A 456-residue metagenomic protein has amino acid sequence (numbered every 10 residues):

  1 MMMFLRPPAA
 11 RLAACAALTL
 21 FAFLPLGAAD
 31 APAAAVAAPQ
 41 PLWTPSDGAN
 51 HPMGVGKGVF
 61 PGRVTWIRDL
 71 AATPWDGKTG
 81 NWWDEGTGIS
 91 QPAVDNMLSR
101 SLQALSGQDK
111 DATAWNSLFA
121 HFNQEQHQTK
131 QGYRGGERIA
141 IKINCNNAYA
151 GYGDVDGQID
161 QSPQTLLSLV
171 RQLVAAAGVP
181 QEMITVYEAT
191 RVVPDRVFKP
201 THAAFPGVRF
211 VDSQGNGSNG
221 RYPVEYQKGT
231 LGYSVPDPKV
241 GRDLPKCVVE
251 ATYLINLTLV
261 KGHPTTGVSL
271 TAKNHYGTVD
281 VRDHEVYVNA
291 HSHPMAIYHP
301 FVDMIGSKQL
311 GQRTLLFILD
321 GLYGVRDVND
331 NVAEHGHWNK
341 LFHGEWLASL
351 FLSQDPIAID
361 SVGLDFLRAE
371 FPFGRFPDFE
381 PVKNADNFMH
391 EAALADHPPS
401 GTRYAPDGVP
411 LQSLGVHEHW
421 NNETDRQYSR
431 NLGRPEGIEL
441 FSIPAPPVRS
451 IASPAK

Functional and structural regions predicted by a protein language model:
M1-M2, F23: Residue-level detector of intrinsically disordered terminal segments
M2-A16: Bacterial N-terminal signal peptides that target proteins for export
P8, P25-G27, E370, A392: Prokaryotic Sec-type signal peptides and long signal-anchor helices with extended Leu/Ile/Val-rich h-regions
A13-P25: Bacterial N-terminal signal peptides
F23-A34: Bacterial Sec-dependent signal peptides at the C-terminal "C-region" and cleavage site
P32-G135, N146-S168, Q172-K456: Extended, low-polarity segments enriched in aliphatic/aromatic residues
